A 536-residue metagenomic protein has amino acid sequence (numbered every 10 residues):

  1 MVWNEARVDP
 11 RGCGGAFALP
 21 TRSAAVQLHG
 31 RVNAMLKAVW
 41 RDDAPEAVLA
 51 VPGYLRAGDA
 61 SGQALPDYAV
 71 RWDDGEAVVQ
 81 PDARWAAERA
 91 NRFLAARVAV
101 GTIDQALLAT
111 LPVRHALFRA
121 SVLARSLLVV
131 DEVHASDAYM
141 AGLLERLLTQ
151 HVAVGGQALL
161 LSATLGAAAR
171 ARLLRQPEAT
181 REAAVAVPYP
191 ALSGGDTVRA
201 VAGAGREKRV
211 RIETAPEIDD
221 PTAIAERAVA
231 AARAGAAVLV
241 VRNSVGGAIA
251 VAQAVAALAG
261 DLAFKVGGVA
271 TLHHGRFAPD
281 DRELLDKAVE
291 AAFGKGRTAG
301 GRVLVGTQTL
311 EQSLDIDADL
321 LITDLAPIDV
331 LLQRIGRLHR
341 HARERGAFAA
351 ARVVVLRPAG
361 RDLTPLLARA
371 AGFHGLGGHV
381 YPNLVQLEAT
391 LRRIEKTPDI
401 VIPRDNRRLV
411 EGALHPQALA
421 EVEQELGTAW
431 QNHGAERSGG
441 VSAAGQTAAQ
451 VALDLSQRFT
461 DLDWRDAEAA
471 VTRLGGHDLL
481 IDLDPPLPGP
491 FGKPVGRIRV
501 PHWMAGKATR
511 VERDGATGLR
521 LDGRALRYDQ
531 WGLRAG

Functional and structural regions predicted by a protein language model:
M1-G12, R31-A34, L147-Q150: Walker A/P-loop NTP-binding motif
C13-K37, A47-G58, L165-A169, V245: Conserved Walker A/P-loop ATP-binding site and its immediately adjacent core in helicase/helicase-like ATPase domains
G30-V98, I103-L107: A substrate-engagement module of RecA-like helicase motors
A38-A57, R71-G75, T180-Y189, A259-D281: Conserved RecA-like helicase motor-core motifs
R92-T110, G296-E311: Conserved two-lobed SF2 helicase motor
F118-L127, V133-A200: Post-DEXD/H (motif II) to motif III coupling segment of the RecA-like Helicase ATP-binding lobe
R170, I218-G294, A318, I322-G536: C-terminal helicase lobe and adjacent C-terminal extensions/tails of nucleic-acid helicase motors
A179-A250: Conserved interdomain linker/interface between the two RecA-like ATPase lobes of SF2 helicase motors
